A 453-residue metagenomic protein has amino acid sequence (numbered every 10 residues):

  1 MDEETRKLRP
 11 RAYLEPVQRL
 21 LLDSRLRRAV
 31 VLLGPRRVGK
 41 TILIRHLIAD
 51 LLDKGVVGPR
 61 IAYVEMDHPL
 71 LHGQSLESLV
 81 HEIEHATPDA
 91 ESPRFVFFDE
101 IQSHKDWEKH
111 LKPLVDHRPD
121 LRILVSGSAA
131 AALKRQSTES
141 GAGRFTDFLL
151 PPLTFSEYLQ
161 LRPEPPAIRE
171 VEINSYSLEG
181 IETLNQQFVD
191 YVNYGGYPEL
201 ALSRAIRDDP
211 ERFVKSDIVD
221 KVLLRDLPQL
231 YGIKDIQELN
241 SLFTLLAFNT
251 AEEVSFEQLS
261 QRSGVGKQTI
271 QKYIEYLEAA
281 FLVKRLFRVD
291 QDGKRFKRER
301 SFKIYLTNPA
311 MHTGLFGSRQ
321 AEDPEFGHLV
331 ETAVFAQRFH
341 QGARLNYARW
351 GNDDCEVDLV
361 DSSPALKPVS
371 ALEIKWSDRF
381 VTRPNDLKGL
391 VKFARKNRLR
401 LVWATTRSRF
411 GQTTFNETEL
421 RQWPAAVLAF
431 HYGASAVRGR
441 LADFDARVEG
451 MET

Functional and structural regions predicted by a protein language model:
K7-S24: Pre-Walker A adenine-sensing motif
L32: Hydrophobic anchor at the beta1->P-loop junction of P-loop NTPases
K40: Conserved lysine of the Walker
L43: Hydrophobic positions on the alpha1 helix immediately C-terminal to the Walker A/P-loop
A62-E91: Short glycine-rich substrate-engagement loop in P-loop NTPases that contacts/grips substrate
Q136-A247: Interdomain motor-coupling "hinge/lid" segment immediately C-terminal to the ATP-binding subdomain of NTP-driven enzymes
A205-P368: Accessory nucleic acid-recognition modules appended to NTPase machines
R407-T453: Domain-level recognition of nuclease-like catalytic cores that cleave nucleotide substrates
